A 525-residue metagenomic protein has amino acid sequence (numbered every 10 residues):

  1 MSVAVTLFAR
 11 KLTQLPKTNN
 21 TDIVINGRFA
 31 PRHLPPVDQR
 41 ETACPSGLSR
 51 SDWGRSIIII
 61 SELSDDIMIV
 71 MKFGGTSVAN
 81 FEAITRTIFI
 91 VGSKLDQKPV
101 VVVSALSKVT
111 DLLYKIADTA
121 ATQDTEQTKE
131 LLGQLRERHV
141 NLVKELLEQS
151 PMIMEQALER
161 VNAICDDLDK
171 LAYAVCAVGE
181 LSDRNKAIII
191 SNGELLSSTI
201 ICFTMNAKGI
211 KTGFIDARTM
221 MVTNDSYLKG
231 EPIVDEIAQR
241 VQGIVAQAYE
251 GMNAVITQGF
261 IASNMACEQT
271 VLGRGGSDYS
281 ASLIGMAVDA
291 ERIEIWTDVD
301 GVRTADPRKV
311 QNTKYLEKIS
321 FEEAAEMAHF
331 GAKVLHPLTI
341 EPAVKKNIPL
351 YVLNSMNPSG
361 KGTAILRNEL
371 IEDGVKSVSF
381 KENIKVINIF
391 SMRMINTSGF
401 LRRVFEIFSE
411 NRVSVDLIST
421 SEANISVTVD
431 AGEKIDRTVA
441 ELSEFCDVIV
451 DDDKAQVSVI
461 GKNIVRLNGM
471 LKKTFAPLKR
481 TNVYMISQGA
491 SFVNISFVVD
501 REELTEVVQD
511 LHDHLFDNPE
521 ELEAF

Functional and structural regions predicted by a protein language model:
A4-L15: Residue-level detector of structural "landmarks"
N19-D22, H33, D38, D52: Intrinsic-disorder-associated, low-complexity terminal segments enriched in Asp/Asn/His/Tyr and depleted of Lys/Arg
I57-L335, I340, V499-D500, P519 (+1 more regions): Nucleotide/pyrophosphate-binding catalytic subdomain
V103-T110, N357-R367: Terminal amphipathic helices with adjacent charged low-complexity linkers/tails
A325-I365, S379-V386: A conserved active-site cap/scaffold subdomain adjacent to cofactor or substrate pockets
S359-F525: A conserved regulatory-domain signal marking ACT and ACT-like small-molecule sensing domains and adjacent regulatory
